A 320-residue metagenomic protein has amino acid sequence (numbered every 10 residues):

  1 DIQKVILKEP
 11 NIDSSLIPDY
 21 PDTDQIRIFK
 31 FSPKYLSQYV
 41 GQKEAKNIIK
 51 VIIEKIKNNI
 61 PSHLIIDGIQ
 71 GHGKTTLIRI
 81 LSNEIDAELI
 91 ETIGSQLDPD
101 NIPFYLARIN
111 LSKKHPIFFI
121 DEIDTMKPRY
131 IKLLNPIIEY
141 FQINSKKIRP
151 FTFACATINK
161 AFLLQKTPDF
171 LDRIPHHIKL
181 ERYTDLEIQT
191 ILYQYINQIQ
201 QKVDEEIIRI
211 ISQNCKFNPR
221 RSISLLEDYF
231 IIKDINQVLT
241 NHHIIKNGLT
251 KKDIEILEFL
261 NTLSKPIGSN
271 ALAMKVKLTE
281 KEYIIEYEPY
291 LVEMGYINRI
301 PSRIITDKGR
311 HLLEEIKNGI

Functional and structural regions predicted by a protein language model:
D22-H63: Pre-Walker A (pre-P-loop) alpha-helix and adjacent loop at the N terminus of AAA/AAA+ ATPase modules, a conserved
K46-N47, I85-H115: Short glycine-rich substrate-engagement loop in P-loop NTPases that contacts/grips substrate
E54-T92, R108: Walker A/P-loop
P128-T152, P168: Conserved catalytic/switch belt of AAA+ P-loop NTPases
N135, K160-P175: Short regulatory helix/loop adjacent to the ATP-binding pocket of P-loop NTPases
P175-I188: Conserved AAA+ ATPase "SRH/arginine-finger" region at the nucleotide-binding site
D204-E206, C215-F230, L249-K251: The conserved phosphate-sensing helix
L263-I320: Terminal-proximal interaction/regulatory segments of ATP-powered molecular machines
